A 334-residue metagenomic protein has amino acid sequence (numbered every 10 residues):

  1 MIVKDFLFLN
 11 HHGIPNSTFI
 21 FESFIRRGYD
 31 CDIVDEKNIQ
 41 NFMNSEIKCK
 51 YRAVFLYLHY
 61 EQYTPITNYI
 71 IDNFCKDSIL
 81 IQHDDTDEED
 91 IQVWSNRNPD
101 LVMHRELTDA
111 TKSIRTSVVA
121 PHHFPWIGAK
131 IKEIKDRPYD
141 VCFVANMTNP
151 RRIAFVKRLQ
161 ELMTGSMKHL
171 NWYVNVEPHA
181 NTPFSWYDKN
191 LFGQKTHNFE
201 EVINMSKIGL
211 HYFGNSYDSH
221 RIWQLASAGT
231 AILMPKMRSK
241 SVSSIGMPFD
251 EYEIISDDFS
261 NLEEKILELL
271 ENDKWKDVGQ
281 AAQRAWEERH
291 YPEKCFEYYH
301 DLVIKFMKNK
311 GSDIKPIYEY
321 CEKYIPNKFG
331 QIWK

Functional and structural regions predicted by a protein language model:
I2-D250, P292-C295, F306, C321-W333: Nucleotide-sugar donor-binding catalytic core of glycosyltransferases
D250-F259, E268-D273: Conserved acidic donor-binding segment of nucleotide-sugar-dependent glycosyltransferases
E263-K334: C-terminal amphipathic helix plus adjacent low-complexity, charged tail appended to glycosyltransferase catalytic
